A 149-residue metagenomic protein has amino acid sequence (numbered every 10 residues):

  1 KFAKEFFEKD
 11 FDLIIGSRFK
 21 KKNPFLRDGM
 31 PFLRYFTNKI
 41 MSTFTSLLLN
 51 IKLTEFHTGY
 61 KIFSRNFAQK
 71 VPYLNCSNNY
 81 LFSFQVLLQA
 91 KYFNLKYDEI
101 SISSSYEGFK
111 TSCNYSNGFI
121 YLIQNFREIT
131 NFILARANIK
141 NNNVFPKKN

Functional and structural regions predicted by a protein language model:
K1-Y80, E107-S116, I120-F126: Acceptor/aglycone-binding surface of glycosyltransferases and processive sugar-polymer synthases
E8, N66-F67, I123-N149: Terminal low-complexity segments of carbohydrate-biosynthetic enzymes
K22-R27, L48-T54, K91, Y97 (+1 more regions): Low-complexity, flexible helical/coil segments
I51-K52, L74-N78, L87-S105: Catalytic donor-sugar/metal-binding loop of nucleotide-sugar-dependent glycosyltransferases
K70-V71, F93-Y97, S116-N117, K148: Alpha-helix boundary/capping detector
F84: DNA-recognition element of transcription regulators
